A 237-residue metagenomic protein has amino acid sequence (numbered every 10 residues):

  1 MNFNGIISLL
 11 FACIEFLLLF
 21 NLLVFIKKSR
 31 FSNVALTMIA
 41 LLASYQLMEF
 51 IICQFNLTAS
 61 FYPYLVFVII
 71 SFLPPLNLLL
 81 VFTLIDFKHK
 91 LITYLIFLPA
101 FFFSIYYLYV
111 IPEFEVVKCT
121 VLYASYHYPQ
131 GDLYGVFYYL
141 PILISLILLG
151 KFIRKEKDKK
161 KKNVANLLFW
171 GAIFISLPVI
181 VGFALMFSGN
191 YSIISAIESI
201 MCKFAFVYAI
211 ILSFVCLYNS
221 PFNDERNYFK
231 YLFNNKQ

Functional and structural regions predicted by a protein language model:
M1-E15, K28-V110, P129-L143, I193-A209: Individual alpha-helical transmembrane segments in multi-pass integral membrane proteins
F3-G5, K161-Q237: Interfacial "cap-and-anchor" motif at the non-cytosolic start of specific transmembrane alpha-helices
L17-N21, L76-T83, G135-K161, I210-Y218: Alpha-helical transmembrane segments in multipass membrane proteins, preferentially the mid-helix core
L22-A35, F82-T93, K151-A165, F222-D224: Membrane-interface helix-boundary motifs at transmembrane edges
V24, F55, L185-S188: Helix-loop junctions at the membrane-solvent interface of multi-pass transporters, primarily the C-terminal
Y45-E49, S104-E115, F137-I153, L167-S192: Hydrophobic transmembrane alpha-helices
F55-T58, F82-I85, E113-C119, F214-F222: A cytosolic-side transmembrane-helix exit/cap motif
V117-Q130: Juxtamembrane membrane-water interface segments that cap and precede transmembrane helices
